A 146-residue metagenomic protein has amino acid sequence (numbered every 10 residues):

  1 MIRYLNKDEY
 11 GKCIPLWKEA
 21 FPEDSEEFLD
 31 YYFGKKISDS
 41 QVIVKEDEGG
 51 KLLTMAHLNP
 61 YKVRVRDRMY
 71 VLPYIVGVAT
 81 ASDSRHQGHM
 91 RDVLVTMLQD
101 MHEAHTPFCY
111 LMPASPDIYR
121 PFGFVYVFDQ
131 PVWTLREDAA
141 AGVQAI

Functional and structural regions predicted by a protein language model:
M1-P60, D67-Y74, D138-I146: Short amphipathic alpha-helix that is part of the acyltransferase structural core
P60, G123-G142: Active-site/acyl-donor-binding loops of N-acyltransferases
Y61-V63, D83, P116: Short coil/turn motifs at secondary-structure junctions
I75-R85, A114: A short, internal acetyl-CoA/4′-phosphopantetheine-binding micro-motif in the GNAT/acyltransferase core
S84, M101-H102: Hydrophobic pocket-lining residues that define ligand/cofactor binding sites across diverse proteins
S84-T96: Conserved acetyl-CoA pyrophosphate-binding loop and the N-cap/start of the following alpha-helix in GNAT-like
L94-T96, M101, C109: Gly/lys/ser-thr-rich phosphate-binding loops in alpha/beta enzymes that coordinate phosphoanhydride or phosphate groups
E103-P107, P113-V132: Conserved active-site alpha-helix within GNAT-family acetyltransferase domains
